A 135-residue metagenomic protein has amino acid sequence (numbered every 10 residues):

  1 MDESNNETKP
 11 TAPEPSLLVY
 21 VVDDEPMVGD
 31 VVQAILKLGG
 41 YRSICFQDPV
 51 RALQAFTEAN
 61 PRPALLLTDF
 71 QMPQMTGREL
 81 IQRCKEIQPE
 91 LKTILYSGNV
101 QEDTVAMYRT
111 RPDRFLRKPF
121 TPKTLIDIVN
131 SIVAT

Functional and structural regions predicted by a protein language model:
M1-Y20, D30-Q33, T57, P61-R62 (+4 more regions): Non-catalytic signal-transmission and effector/linker regions of two-component phosphorelay proteins
P26-I44, I132: Two-component/phosphorelay signaling modules centered on CheY-like receiver
G40-D48, A55-F56: Short hydrophobic/Thr-rich beta-strand motif most characteristic of the beta2 strand and flanking loop of CheY-like
Q47-R51, T76-L80: Acidic catalytic/metal-coordinating carboxylates
D69: Active-site residues of response regulator receiver
M72: Receiver (REC) domain active-site loop signature in two-component systems and cognate sites in sensor histidine kinases
K118: A Lys-centered signature of the CheY-like receiver
